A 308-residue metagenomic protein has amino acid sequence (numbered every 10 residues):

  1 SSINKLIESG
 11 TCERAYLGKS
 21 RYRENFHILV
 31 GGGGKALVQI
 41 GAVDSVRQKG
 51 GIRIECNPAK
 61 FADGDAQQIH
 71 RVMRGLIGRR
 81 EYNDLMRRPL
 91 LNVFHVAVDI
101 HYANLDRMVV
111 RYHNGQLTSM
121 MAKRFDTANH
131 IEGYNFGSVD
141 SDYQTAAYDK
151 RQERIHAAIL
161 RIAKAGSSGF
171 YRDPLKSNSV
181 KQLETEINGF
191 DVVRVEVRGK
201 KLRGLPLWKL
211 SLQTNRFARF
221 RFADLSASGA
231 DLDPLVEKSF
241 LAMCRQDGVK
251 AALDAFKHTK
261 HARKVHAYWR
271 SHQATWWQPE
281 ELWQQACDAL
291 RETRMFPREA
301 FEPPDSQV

Functional and structural regions predicted by a protein language model:
S1-A252, H272-V308: Structured, helix-rich domain cores that form ligand/interaction pockets
L253-K257: Short, intrinsically disordered, charge-balanced linker/junction segments flanking boundaries in proteins
H258-H266: Helix-turn-helix DNA-binding segment
V265-Q273: DNA major-groove recognition helices of helix-turn-helix
